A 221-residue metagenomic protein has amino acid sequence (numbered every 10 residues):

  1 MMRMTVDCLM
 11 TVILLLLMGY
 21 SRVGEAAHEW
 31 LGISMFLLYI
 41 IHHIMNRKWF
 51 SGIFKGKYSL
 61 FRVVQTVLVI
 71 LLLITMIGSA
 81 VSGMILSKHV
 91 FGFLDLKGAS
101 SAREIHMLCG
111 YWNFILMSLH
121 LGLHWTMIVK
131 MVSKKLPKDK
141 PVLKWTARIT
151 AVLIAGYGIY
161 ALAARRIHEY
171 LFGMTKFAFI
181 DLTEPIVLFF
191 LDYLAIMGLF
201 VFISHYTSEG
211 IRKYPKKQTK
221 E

Functional and structural regions predicted by a protein language model:
M1-E221: Membrane-embedded alpha-helical bundles that constitute the cytochrome b-like, heme-associated redox core of multi-pass
